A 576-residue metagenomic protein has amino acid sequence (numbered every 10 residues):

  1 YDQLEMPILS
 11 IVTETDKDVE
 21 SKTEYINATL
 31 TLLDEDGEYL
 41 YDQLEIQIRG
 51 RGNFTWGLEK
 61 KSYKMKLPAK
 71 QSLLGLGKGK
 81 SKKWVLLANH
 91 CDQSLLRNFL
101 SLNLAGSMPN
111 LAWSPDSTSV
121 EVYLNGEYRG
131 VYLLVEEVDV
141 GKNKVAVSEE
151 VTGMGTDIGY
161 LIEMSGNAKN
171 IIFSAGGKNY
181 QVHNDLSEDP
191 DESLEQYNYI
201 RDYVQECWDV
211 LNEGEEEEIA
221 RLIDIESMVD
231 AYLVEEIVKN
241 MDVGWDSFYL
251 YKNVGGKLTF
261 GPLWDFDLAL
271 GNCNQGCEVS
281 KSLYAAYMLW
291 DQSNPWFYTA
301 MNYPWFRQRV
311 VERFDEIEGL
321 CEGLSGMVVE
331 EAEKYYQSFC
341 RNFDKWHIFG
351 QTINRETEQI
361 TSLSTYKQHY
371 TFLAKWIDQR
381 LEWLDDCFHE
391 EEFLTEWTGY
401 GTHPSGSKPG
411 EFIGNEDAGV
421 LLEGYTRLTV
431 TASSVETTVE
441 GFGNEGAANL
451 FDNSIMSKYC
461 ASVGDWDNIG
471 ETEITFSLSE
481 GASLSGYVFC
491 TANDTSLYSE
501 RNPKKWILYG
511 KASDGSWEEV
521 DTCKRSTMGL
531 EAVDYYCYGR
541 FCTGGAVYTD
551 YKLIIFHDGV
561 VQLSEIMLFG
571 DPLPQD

Functional and structural regions predicted by a protein language model:
Y1-Y39, G399-I413: N-terminal module-boundary/linker segments of secreted carbohydrate-active enzymes
K17-V19, L44, G52-F54, L58 (+2 more regions): Middle-to-C-terminal accessory/interaction subdomains
A28-A88, L194-Q196: Conserved oxyanion/phosphate-binding beta-strand-loop segments in alpha/beta enzyme cores
I48, E519-G529: Solvent-exposed serine/threonine-rich low-complexity stretches and specific carbohydrate-binding patches
K64, A69-S72, S81-H90, N110-P115 (+4 more regions): Internal "kinase-insert"/substrate-recognition segments embedded within catalytic cores of ATP-dependent enzymes
H90-Y123: A conserved helix-loop-beta module that forms one wall/lid of the active-site cleft in ATP-utilizing catalytic domains
G406-D452: Predominantly extracellular/luminal regions of secreted and cell-surface proteins, especially disulfide-bonded
T438-D521, C537-D576: Aromatic, loop-rich ligand-recognition surfaces of beta-strand-rich domains
